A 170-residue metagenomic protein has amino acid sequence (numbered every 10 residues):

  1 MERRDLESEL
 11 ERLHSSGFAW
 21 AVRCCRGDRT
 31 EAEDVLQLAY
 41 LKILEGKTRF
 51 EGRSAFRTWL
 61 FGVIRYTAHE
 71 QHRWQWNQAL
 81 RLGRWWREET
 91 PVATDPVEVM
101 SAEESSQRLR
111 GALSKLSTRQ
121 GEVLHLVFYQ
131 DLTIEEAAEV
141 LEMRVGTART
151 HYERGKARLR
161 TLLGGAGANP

Functional and structural regions predicted by a protein language model:
M1-V22, T30-L36, L44: A short, charge-rich alpha-helical start-of-domain segment used by transcription regulators
D5-L6, L80, R84-W86, E139-E142 (+2 more regions): C-terminal edge and immediately downstream basic/flexible tail or linker adjoining helix-turn-helix-like DNA-binding
D28, T133, E142-T147: Helix-turn-helix DNA-binding motif, specifically the short coil turn and the N-cap/start of the second
D34-L41, S54-Y66: Structural recognition of an alpha-helix C-terminal capping motif at a helix-to-coil junction
E45, R49-E51, G62-G83, A102 (+1 more regions): Arg/Lys-rich amphipathic alpha helix in sigma70-family domain 2
Q71-E104, A168-P170: Short, basic/polar amphipathic helix motif occurring as a linker/hinge flanking DNA-binding modules in transcription
E103, L113-G121: Short helix-coil-helix linker/hinge
V123-V127: A short pre-motif secondary-structure segment
